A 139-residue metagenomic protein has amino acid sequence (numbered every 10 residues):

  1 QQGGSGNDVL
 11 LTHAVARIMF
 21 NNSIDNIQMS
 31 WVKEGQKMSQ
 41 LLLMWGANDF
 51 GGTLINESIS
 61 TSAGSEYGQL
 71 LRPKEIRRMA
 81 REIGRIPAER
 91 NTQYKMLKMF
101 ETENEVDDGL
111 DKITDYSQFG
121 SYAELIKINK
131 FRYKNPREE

Functional and structural regions predicted by a protein language model:
Q1-M29, N48-G64, K74: C-terminal scaffold of the Radical SAM
M29-G35: Glycine-rich beta-to-alpha transition loops that act as phosphate-gripper elements at the mouths of alpha/beta enzyme
G35-E139: Radical SAM enzyme core and accessory elements
